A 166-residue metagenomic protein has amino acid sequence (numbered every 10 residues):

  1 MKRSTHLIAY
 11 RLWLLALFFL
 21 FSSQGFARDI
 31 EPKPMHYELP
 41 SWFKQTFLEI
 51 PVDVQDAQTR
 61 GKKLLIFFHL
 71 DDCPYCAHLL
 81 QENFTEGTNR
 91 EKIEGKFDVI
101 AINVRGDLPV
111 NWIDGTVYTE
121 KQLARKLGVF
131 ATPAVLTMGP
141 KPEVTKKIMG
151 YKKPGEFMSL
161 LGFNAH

Functional and structural regions predicted by a protein language model:
K2-W13: Bacterial N-terminal signal peptides that target proteins for export
W13-S22: Bacterial N-terminal signal peptides
F26-F43: N-proximal helix/coil linker or "cap" segments that precede and/or mark the start of modular domains
T46-L64: A short beta-strand-turn-helix
R60-P74: Short active-site neighborhood of thiol/selenol oxidoreductases, capturing the structured segment around
A77-K92: Typically the conserved alpha-helix immediately C-terminal to a functionally engaged Cys/Sec in thioredoxin-like
R90-Y118: Thiol-based oxidoreductase modules, predominantly thioredoxin-like and allied folds used for disulfide exchange
R125-K126, F130-A131, L136-H166: Non-catalytic, surface beta->alpha helical segment in thiol-disulfide oxidoreductase systems
